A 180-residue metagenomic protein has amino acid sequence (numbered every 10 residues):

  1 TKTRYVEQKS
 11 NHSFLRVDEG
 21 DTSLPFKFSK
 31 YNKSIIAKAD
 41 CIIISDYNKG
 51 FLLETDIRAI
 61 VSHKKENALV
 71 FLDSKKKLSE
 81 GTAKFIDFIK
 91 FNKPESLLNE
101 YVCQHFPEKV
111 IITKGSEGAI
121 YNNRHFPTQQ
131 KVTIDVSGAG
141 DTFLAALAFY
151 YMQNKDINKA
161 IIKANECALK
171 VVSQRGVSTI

Functional and structural regions predicted by a protein language model:
T1-C41: Conserved N-terminal subdomain of the carbohydrate kinase-like
V6, I86-P94: Non-cysteine beta-strand/loop elements that form the S-adenosyl-L-methionine
E19, F91-K93, P127-Q129: Active-site donor-binding loop signature of nucleotide-sugar glycosyltransferases
G20, Y47, K75-K77, P94 (+1 more regions): Active-site beta-loop-alpha junctions enriched in small/polar residues
T22-P25, K49-F51, L78, L97: Short, small-residue-enriched loops and turns at beta-alpha junctions that line or gate enzyme active sites
K38-C41, T55-F85, L98-I180: Conserved phosphate-binding/catalytic region of the ribokinase-like
A39-F51: Short acidic, glycine-rich surface-loop motifs adjacent to enzyme active sites
